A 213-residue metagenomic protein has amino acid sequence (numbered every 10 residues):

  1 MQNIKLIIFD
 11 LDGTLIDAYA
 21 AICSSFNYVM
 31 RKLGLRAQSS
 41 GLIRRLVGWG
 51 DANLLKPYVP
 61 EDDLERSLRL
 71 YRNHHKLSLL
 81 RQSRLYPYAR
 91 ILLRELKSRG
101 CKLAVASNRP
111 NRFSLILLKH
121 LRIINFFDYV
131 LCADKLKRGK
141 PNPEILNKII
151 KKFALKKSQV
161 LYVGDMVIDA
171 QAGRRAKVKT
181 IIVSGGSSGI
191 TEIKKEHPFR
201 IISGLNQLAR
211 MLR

Functional and structural regions predicted by a protein language model:
Q2-R90, E95: N-terminal helical cap/lid subdomain that shapes the substrate entry/recognition surface in HAD-like hydrolases
L6, P141-A170: Conserved Lys-Pro-Asp/Glu-containing loop-to-beta segment of HAD-superfamily phosphomonoesterases, centered on
R36, I123-D128, K156, F199-I202: Conserved H-loop
L42, I123-R138: A short, structured active-site edge motif that brings together acidic residues
L77-V105, N111-I116, K140-P143: Short, acidic loop-to-helix structural element flanking the phosphoryl-transfer center in phosphate-processing enzymes
R90-K97, I150, A170-R175: Surface-exposed amphipathic alpha-helices with a cationic face
L161-I201: Acidic, Mg2+-coordinating phosphoryl-transfer loop and its flanking beta/alpha structural elements, shared across
